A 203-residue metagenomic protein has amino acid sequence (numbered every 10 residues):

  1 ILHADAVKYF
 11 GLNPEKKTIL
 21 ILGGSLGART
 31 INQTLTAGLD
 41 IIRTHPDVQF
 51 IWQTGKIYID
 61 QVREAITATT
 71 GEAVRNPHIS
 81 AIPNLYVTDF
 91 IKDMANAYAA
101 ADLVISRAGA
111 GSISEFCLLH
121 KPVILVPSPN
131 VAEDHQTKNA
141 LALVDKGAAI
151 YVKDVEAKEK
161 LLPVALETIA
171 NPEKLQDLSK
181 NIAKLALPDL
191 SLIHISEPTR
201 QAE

Functional and structural regions predicted by a protein language model:
I1, A6, A186-L192: Glycine-rich phosphate/pyrophosphate-binding loop and the adjoining helix
H3-S106, T137-A140, D145, V152-L162: Donor-nucleotide binding loops and adjacent catalytic segments primarily of GT-B fold Leloir glycosyltransferases
S25-G27, I57, S128-A132, A183-K184: Short histidine/acidic/glycine/proline-rich micro-motifs that form metal- and phosphate-coordinating active-site loops
P46-D47, A100, H120-I124, A148 (+1 more regions): Short, surface-exposed connector motifs at secondary-structure boundaries
I91-Q136: A donor-sugar binding/catalytic signature common to diverse glycosyltransferases and related nucleotide-sugar
I150-E156, T168-P172: Conserved acidic donor-binding segment of nucleotide-sugar-dependent glycosyltransferases
K174-P188: A short, well-ordered alpha-helix in the C-terminal region of glycosyltransferases
I193-E203: Single conserved hydrophobic/aromatic residue that forms the stacking wall/gate of nucleotide- or nucleobase-binding
